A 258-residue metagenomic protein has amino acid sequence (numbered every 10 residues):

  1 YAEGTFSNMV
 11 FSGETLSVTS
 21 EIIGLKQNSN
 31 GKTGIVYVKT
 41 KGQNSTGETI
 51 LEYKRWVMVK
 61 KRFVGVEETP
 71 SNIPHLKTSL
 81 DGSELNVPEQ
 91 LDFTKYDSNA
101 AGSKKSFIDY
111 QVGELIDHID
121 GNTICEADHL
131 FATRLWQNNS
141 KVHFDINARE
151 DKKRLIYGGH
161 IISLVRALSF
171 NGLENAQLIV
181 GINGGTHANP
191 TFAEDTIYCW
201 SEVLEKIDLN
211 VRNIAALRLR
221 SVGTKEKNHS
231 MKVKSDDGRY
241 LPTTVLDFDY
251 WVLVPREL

Functional and structural regions predicted by a protein language model:
Y1-G24, E150, I156, I161-K206: Hydrophobic beta-strand-centered segment that forms part of the acyl-chain substrate-binding groove
V10-P88, A193, W200-L258: HotDog/MaoC-like acyl-thioester-processing domains
S12-G13, K26-N30, F93-Y96, D109-Y110 (+2 more regions): Intrinsically disordered, low-complexity segments enriched in polar/charged residues with Gly/Pro, especially when
K60-D151, V222, D237-L241, Y250-L258: Non-catalytic linker/capping segments at the edges of enzyme domains
